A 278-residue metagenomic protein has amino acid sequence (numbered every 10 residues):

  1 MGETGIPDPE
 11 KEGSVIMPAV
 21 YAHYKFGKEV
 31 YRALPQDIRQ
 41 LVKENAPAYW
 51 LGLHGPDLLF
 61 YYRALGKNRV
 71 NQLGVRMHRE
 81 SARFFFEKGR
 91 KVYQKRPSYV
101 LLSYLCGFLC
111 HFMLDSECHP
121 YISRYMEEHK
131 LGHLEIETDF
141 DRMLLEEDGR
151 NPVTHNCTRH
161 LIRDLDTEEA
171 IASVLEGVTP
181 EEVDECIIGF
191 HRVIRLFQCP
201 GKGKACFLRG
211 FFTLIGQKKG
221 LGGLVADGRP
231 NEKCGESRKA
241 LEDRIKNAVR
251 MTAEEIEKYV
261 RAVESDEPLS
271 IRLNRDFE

Functional and structural regions predicted by a protein language model:
E3-L105, M113-E278: N-terminal leader/auxiliary helical segments
C110: Aromatic-lined, polymer-binding surfaces characteristic of secreted/periplasmic polysaccharide-degrading enzymes
